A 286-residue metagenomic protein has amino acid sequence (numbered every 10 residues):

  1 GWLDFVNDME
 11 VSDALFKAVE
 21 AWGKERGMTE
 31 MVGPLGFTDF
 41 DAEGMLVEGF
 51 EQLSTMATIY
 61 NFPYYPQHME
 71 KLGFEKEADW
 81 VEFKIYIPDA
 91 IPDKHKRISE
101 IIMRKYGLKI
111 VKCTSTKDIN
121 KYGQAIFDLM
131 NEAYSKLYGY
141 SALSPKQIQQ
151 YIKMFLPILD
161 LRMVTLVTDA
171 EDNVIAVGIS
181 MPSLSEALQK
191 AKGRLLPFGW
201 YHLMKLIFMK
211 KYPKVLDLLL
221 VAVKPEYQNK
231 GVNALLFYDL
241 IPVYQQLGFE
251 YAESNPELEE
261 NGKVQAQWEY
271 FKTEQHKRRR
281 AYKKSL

Functional and structural regions predicted by a protein language model:
G1-G73, A78, A191-Y270: Acyl-donor binding region in acyl/amide transferases
W2-F5, V111-V223, Y238: A conserved beta-strand-loop-helix scaffold within acyl/acetyltransferase catalytic domains
V32, K84, L166-T168, I179 (+1 more regions): Short beta-strand segments
F37-D39, P88, T116, S185 (+1 more regions): Short, solvent-exposed loop/turn segments at secondary-structure junctions
D39-E43, I91-P92, A176, E186-A187 (+1 more regions): Short catalytic/ligand-binding loop motif for oxyanion handling, primarily in non-cytosolic enzymes, centered on
I59-G139: Acyltransferase donor/substrate-recognition loop-hinge adjacent to the catalytic core
Q189, V221, A266-E269, H276-L286: Alpha-helical subdomain
